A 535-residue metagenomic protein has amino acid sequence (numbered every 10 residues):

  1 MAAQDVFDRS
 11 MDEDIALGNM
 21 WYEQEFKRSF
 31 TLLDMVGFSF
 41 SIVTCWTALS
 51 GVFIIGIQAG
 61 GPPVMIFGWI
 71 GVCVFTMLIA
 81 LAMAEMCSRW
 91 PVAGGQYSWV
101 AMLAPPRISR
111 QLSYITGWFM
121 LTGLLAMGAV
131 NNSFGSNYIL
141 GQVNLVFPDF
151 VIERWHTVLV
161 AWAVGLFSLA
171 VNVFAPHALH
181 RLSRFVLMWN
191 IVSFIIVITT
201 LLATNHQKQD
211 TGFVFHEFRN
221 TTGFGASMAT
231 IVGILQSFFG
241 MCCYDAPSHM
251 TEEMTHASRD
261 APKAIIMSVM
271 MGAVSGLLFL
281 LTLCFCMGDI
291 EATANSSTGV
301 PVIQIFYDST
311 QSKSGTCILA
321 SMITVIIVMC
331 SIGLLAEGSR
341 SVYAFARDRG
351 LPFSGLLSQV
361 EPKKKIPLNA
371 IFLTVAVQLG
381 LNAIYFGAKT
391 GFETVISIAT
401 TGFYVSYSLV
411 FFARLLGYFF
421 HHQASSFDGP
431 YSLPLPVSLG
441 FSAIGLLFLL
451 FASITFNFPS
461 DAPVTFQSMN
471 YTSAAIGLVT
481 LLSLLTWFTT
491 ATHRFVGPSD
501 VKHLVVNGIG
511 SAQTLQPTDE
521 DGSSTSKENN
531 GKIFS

Functional and structural regions predicted by a protein language model:
M1-P62, T76-M77, L81, R494-S535: Membrane-interface "cap" regions at the ends of multi-pass membrane proteins
F26, D149-H156, R184, M188-Q311 (+1 more regions): Helix-loop-helix junctions that connect adjacent transmembrane segments in multi-pass membrane transporters
W69, S113, V143-P176, F194-V197 (+2 more regions): Transmembrane alpha-helical segments of multi-pass small-molecule transport proteins
M77-R154, V158-G165, L169, I327 (+2 more regions): Hydrophobic transmembrane alpha-helices that form the core helical bundles of multi-pass secondary transporters
V92, T116-G135, Q236, M241-E253 (+2 more regions): Membrane-helix boundary/coupling elements in multi-pass transport proteins
S98-S109, N144-L145, N220, A264 (+2 more regions): TM-loop-TM module centered on a large, flexible mid-protein loop between adjacent transmembrane helices in multi-pass
H156, G355-I366, Y407-A474: C-terminal membrane-solvent junction of multi-pass transporters and transport-like membrane proteins
H156-V214, C242, I265-V269, I396-L409 (+3 more regions): Membrane-interface loop-to-helix entry segments
